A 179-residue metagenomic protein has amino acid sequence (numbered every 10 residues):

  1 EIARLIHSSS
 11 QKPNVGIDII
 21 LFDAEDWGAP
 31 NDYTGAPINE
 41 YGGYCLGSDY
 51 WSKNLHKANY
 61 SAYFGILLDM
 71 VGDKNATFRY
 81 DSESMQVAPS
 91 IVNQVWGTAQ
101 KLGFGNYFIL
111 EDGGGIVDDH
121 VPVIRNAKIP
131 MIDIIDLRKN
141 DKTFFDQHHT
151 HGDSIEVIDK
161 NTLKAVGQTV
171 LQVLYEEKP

Functional and structural regions predicted by a protein language model:
E1-V87: Acidic/histidine-rich catalytic neighborhood of metal-dependent amide-processing enzymes
F64, V71-P179: Active-site-adjacent substrate-binding region of metalloamidase/peptidase-like peptide-processing proteins
